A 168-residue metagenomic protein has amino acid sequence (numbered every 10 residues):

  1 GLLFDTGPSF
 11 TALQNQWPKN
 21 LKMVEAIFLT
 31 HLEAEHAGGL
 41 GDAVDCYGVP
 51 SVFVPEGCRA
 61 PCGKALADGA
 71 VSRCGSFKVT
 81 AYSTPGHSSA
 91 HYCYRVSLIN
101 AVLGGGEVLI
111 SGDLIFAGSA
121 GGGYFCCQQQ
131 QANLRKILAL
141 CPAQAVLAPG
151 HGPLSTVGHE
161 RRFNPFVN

Functional and structural regions predicted by a protein language model:
G1, T6-T80, S97: Active-site HxH/HxHxD metal-binding segment of metal-dependent hydrolases
G1-L3, S9, K78, S88-N168: Metallo-beta-lactamase
F28-H31, T84, S88, S111: Ser/Thr-glycine-rich phosphate-binding loops at phosphate-binding pockets of nucleotides, nucleotide cofactors
C58, G69, P85-H87, P153: Short, solvent-exposed coil/turn elements at secondary-structure transition points
